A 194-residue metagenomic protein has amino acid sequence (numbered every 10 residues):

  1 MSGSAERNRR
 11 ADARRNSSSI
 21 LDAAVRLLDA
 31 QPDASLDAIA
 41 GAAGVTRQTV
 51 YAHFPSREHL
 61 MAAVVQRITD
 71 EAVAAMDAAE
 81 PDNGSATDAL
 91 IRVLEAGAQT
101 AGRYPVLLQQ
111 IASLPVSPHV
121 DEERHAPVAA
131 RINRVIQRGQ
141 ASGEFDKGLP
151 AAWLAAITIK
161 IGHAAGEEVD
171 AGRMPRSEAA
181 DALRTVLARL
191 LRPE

Functional and structural regions predicted by a protein language model:
M1-A30, A34-A42, H59-A62: Basic, helix-initiating cap at the start of DNA-binding domains
N16, V64, I68, A72 (+4 more regions): Hydrophobic/aromatic residues within well-ordered alpha-helical segments
A23-A30, E71-D82, K160-E168: Solvent-exposed, amphipathic alpha-helical segments
G44-F54: Short hydrophobic/aromatic patch on the recognition helix
E58-L60, V106-Q109: A secondary-structure capping/hinge motif
A63, A74-R103, V116-V120, A180: Hydrophobic alpha-helical connector segments
L108-S113, H119-E122, A126, A141-V186: Hydrophobic/aromatic-rich alpha-helical bundle segments in the mid-to-C-terminal region
